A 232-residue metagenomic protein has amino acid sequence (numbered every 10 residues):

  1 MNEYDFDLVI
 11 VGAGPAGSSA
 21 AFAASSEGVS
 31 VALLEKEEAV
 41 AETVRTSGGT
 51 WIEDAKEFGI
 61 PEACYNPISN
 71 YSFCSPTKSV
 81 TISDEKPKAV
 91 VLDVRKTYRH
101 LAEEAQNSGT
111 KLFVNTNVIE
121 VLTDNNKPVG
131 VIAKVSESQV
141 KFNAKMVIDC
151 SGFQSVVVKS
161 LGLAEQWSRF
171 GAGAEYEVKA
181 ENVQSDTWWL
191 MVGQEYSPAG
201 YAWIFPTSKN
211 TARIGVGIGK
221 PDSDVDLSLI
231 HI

Functional and structural regions predicted by a protein language model:
N2-G14: Beta1/beta-strand and adjacent pyrophosphate-binding region of the FAD-binding site in flavoprotein oxidoreductases
G17: N-terminal Rossmann-fold NAD(P) dinucleotide-binding loop
S25-V44: Glycine-rich FAD pyrophosphate-binding loop
G48-I52, E165-Q166: Short, hinge-like loop/turn segments at secondary-structure boundaries
W51-H100: A conserved beta-strand/loop capping segment in the N-terminal third of enzymes that catalyze redox or closely related
L92-V118: Helical element adjacent to the flavin cofactor pocket in flavoenzyme catalytic cores
S108-L229: Predominantly flavin-linked oxidoreductase catalytic cores and closely associated redox partners
